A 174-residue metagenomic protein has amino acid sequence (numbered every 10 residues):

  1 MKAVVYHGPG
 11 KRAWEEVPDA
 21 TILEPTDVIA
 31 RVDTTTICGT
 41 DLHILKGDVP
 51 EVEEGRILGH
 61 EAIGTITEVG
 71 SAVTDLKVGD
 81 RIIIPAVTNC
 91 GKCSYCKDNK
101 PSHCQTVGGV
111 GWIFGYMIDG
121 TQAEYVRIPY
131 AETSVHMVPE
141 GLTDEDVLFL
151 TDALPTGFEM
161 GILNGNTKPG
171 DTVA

Functional and structural regions predicted by a protein language model:
M1, T26, G170-D171: Nucleotide donor/acceptor-binding cores
H7, D19-A20, E53-G59, I113-D119 (+1 more regions): Short Gly/Pro-enriched turn/cap motifs at secondary-structure boundaries
G10-E15, P25, G39-T40: Short N-terminal binding/cap micro-motifs at the start of the first secondary-structure element
P18-T35, D48-K97, P139-G141: Glycine-rich beta-strand-centered segment in the early N-terminal region that forms part of a ligand/cofactor-binding
T40-K46: Cytochrome P450 core scaffold surrounding the K-helix E-X-X-R motif and the conserved "meander" helix-loop region
H43, H60, E159: Histidine-centered active-site/metal-ligand motif
K92-V173: NAD(P)H dinucleotide-binding glycine-rich loop of Rossmann-like/cofactor-binding domains, especially the beta1-alpha1
